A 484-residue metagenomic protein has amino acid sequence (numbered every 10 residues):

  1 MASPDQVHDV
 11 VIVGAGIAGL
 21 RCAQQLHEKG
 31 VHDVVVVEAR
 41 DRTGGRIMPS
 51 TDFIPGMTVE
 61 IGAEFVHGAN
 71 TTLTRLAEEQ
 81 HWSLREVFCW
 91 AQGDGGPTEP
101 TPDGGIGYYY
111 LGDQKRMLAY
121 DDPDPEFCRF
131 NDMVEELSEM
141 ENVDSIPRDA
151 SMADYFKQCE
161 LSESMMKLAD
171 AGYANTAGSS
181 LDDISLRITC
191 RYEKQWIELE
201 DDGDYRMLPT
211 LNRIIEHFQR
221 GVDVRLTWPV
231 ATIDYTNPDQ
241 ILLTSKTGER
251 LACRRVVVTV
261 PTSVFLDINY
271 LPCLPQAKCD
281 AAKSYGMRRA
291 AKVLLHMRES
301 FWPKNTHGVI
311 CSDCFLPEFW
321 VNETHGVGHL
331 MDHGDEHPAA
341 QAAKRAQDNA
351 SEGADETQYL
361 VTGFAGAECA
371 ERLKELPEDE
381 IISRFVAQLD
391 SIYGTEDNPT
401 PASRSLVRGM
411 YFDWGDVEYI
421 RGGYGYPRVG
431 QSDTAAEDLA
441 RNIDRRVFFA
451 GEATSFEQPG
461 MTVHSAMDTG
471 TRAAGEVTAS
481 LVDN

Functional and structural regions predicted by a protein language model:
M1-N484: FAD-dinucleotide binding site
